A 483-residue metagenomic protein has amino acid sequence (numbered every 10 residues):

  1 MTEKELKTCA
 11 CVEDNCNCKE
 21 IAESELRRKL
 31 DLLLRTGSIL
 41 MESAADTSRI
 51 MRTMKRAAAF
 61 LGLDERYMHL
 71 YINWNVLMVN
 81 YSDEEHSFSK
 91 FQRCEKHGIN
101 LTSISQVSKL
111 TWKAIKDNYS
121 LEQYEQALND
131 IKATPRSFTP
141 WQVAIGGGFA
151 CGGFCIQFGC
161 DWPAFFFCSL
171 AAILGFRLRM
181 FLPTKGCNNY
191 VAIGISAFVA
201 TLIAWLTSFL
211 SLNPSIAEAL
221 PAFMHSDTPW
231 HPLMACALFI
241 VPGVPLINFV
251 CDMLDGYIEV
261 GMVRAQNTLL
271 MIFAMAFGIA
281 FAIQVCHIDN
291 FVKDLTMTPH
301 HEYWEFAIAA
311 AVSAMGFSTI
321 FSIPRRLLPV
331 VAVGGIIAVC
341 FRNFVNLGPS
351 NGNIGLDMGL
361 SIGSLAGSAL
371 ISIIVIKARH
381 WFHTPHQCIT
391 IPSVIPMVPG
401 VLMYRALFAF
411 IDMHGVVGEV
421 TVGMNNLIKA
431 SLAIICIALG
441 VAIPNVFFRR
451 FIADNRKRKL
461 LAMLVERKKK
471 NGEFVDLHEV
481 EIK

Functional and structural regions predicted by a protein language model:
M1-Q126, D130-K132: Soluble N-terminal domains of membrane-associated systems
E122-P135, G148-C160, R179-K185, V285-P299 (+3 more regions): Short juxtamembrane and helix-loop transition motifs at transmembrane-helix boundaries in membrane proteins
R136-E218, S226-F249, R325: Core alpha-helical transmembrane segments of integral membrane proteins
G153-F154, F158, L174-P183, V199 (+8 more regions): Alpha-helical membrane-inserting segments
C155-A171, T228-P242, K293-A309, G355-L370 (+1 more regions): Structural signature of hydrophobic alpha-helical transmembrane segments
F167, N188-V199, M262-N267, R326-I337 (+2 more regions): Cytoplasmic-side transmembrane-helix entry/capping segments in multi-pass membrane proteins
I193-T207, T268-G278, A332-N346, P392-R405: Small-residue-rich segments of transmembrane alpha-helices in multi-pass membrane proteins, especially helix faces
E218-F223, P232-A237, N248-F273, F344-K483: C-terminal transmembrane helix-loop-helix hairpin of multi-pass membrane proteins
